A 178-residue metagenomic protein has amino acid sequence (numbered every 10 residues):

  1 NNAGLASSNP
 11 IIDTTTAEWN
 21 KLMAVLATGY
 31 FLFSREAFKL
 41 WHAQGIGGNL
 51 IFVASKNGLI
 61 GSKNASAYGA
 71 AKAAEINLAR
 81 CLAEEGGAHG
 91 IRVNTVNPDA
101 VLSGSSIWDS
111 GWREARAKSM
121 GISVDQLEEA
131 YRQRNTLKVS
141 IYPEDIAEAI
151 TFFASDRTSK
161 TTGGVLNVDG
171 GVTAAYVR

Functional and structural regions predicted by a protein language model:
P10-I11, E18-L22, R113, Y131: Substrate-binding pocket helix/loop in short-chain dehydrogenase/reductase
I12, I60-S66, A88, K138 (+1 more regions): Active-site loop immediately N-terminal to the catalytic Tyr-X3-Lys motif of short-chain dehydrogenase/reductase
S34, A71, A79: Active-site helix of classical SDR
K39, E84-E85, S159: Alpha-helical segment proximal to the catalytic Tyr-Lys
S55: Residue(s) in the substrate-gating loop at a strand-loop-helix junction that position the organic substrate next
I60, I150-T151, T162-R178: Short C-terminal tail/terminal secondary-structure segment of NAD(P)H-dependent dehydrogenase/reductase domains
G87, R92, T161-G163: Short, small/polar-rich loop/turn modules that mediate ligand/substrate recognition or access, typified
